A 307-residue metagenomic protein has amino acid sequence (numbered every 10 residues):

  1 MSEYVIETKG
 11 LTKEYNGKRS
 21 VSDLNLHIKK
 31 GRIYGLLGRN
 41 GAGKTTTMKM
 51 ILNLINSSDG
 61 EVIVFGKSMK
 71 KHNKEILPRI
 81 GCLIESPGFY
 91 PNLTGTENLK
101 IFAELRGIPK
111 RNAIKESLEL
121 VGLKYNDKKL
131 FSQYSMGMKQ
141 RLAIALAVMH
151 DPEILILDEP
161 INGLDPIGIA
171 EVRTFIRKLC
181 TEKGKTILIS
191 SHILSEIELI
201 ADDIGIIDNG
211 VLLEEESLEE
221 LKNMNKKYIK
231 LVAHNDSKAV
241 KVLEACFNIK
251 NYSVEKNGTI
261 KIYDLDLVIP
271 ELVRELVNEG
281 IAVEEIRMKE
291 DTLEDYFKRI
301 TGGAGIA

Functional and structural regions predicted by a protein language model:
M1-Y4, G302-A307: Short, Lys/Arg-enriched, disordered terminal segments
E3-T8, K13-I189, L194-D208, L212-E214: ABC transporter nucleotide-binding domains
T12, T96, L120, L194 (+4 more regions): Alpha-helix N-cap/helix-start and coil->helix boundary motif
R19, R111-K115, A170, E219 (+3 more regions): Generic alpha-helical secondary structure signal
F65, P78, E198, K222 (+3 more regions): Alpha-helix boundary recognition
L77, L99-K100, K115-L118, A170 (+5 more regions): Generic structural signal for individual residues within well-ordered alpha-helical segments across diverse proteins
T174-Y263: ABC transporter nucleotide-binding domain
K227-I300, A307: Short, charged/small-residue-rich alpha-helical element at the C-terminal edge of ABC transporter nucleotide-binding
